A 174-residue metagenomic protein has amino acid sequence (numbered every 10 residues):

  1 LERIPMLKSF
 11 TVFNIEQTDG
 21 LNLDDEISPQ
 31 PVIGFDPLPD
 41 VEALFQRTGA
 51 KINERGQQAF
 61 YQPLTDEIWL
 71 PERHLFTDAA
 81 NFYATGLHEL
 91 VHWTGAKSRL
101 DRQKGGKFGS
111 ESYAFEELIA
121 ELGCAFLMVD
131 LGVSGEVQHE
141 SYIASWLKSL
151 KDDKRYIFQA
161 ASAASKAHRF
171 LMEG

Functional and structural regions predicted by a protein language model:
L1-G174: N-terminal accessory/interface modules of nucleic-acid-binding and processing proteins
